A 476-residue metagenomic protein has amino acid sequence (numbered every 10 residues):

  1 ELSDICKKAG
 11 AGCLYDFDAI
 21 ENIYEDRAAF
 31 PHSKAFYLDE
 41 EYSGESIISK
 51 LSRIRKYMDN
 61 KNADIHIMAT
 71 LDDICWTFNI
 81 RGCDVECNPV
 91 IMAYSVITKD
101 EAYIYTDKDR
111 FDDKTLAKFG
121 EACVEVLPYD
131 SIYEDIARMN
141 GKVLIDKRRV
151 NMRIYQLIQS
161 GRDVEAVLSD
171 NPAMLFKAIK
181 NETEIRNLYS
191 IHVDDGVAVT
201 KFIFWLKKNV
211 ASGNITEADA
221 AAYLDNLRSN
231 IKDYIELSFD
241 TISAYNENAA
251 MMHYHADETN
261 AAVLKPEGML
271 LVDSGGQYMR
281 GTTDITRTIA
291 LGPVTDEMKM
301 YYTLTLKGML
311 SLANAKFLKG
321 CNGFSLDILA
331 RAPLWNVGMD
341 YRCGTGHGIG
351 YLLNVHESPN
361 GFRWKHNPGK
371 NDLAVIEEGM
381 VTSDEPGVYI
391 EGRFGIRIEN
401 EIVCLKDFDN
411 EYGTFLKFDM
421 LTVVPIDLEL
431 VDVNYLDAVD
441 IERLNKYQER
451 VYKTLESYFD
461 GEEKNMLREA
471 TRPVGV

Functional and structural regions predicted by a protein language model:
E1-V476: Active-site neighborhoods and metal-handling regions in enzymes and metal-associated proteins
